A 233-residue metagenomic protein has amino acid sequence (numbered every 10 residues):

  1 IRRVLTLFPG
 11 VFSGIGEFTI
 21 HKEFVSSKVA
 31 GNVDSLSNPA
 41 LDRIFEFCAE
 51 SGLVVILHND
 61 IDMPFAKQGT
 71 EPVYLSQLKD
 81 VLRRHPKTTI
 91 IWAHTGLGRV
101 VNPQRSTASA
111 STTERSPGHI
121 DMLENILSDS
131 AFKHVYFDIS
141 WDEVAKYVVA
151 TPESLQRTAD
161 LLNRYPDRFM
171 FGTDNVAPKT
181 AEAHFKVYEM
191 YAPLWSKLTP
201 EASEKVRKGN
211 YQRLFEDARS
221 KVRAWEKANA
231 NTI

Functional and structural regions predicted by a protein language model:
I1-R43, F47: Mid-domain alpha/beta scaffold segments of enzyme catalytic cores
V4-L7, K67, L97-T112, V144-S154 (+2 more regions): Short secondary-structure transition/capping segments
F8, G16-K22, S51-G52, L57 (+5 more regions): Sec/Tat-exported extracytoplasmic proteins
I15, C48, H94, F137 (+3 more regions): Divalent metal-coordination and catalytic microenvironments
F18-V25, D60-M63, G96-G98, D142-V144 (+3 more regions): Short, solvent-exposed loop/turn segments at secondary-structure junctions
V29-M170: Catalytic pocket-lining loop regions of alpha/beta-barrel enzymes, especially the amidohydrolase/enolase/GH5 lineages
V144, D160-M170, N175-I233: Mid-to-C-terminal alpha-helical segments outside catalytic/metal-binding sites
